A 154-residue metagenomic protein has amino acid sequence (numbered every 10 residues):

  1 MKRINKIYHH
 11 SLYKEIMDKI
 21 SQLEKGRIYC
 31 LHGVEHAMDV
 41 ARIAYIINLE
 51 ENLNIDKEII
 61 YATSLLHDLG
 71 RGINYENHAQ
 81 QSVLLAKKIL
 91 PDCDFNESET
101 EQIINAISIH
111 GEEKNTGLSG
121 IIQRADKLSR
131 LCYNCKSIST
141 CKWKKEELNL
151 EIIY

Functional and structural regions predicted by a protein language model:
M1-Y154: Metal-dependent phosphohydrolase cores
